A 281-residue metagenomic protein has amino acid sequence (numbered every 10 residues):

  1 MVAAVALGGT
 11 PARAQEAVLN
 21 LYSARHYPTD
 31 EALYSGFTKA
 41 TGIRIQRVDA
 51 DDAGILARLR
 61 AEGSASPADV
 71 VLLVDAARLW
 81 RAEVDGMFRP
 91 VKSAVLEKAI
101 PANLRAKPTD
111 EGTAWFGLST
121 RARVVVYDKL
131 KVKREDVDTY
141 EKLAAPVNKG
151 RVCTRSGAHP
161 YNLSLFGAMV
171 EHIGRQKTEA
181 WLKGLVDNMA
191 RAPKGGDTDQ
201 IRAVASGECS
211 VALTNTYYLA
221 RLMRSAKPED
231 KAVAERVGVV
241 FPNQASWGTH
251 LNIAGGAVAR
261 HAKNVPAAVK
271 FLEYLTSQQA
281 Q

Functional and structural regions predicted by a protein language model:
A14-R81: Early extracytoplasmic/lumenal segment of secretory-pathway proteins
L33, W181, N215, I253-A254 (+1 more regions): Short amphipathic alpha-helical coupling segments at ligand-binding clamshell hinges and other catalytic/signaling
S66-V71, R89-V125, E141, C153: A structural signal for short loop-to-beta-strand junctions that line the ligand-binding cleft of periplasmic/secreted
R89-K98, W115, E141-A144, P228-H250 (+1 more regions): Short beta-strand->loop
V124-K131, L251-N264: A bilobed periplasmic-binding-protein/Venus flytrap-type ligand-binding module shared by bacterial periplasmic
L130-D138, H159, V170-E179, A262-A268: Short helix-loop capping/hinge motifs at secondary-structure junctions, enriched in acidic/polar residues
G150-A158, Y274-Q281: Periplasmic-binding protein-like
G157, Y161-S164, A168-P242: Ligand-binding pocket segment of bilobal, Venus flytrap-like solute-binding proteins
